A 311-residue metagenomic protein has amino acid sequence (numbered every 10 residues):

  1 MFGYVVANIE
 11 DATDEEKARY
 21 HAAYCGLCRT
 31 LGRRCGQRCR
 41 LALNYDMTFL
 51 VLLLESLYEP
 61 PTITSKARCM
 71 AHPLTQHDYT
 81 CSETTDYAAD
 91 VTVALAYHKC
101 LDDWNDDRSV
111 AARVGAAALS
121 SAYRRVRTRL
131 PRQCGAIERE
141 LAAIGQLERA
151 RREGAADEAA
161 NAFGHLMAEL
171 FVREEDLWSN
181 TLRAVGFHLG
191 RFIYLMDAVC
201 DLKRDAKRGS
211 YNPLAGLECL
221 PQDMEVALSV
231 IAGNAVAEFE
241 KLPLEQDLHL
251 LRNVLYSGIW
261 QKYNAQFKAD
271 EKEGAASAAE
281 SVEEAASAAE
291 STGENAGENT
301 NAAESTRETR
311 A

Functional and structural regions predicted by a protein language model:
M1-A184, R191, L195-A227, A237-L250 (+7 more regions): Acidic catalytic motifs of isoprenoid enzymes
S277, S281, S287, S291 (+3 more regions): Ser/Thr/Pro-rich low-complexity tandem-repeat tracts
